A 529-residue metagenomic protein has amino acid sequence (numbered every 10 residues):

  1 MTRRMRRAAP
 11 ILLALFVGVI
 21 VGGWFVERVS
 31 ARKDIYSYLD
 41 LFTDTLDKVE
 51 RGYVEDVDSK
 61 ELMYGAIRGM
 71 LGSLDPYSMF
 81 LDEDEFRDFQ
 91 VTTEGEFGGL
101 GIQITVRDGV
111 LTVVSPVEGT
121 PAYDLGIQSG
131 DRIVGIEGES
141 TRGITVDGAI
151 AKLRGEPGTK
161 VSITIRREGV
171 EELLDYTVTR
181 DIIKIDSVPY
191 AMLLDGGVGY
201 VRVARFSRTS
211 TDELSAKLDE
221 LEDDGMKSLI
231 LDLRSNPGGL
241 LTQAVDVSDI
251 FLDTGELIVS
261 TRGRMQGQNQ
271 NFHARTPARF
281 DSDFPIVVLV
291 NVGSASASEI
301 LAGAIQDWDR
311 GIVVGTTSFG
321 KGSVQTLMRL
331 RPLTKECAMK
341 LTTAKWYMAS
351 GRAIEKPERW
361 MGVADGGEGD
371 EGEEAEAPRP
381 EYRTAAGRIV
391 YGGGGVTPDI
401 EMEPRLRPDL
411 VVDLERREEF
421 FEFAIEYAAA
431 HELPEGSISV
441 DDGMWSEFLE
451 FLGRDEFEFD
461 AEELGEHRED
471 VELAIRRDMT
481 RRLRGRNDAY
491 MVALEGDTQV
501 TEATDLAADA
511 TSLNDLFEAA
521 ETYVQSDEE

Functional and structural regions predicted by a protein language model:
M1-R6: Short, Lys/Arg-rich N-terminal segment immediately upstream of the first membrane anchor
A9-W24: Hydrophobic membrane-insertion alpha-helices, especially the h-region of bacterial N-terminal signal peptides
E27-Y38, E50-S59, T112-S115, T120-S129 (+2 more regions): Cleft-lining beta-strand/loop regions that shape enzyme active-site pockets
I35-D44, E50-Y64, D75, E419-E422: N-terminal targeting/tethering segments
L46-E55, I67-M79, E94, G135-G138 (+13 more regions): Sec-exported extracytoplasmic/periplasmic mature domains
Y53-V114, G158-Y190, V259, L494-D505 (+1 more regions): Extended, small/polar residue-biased N-terminal targeting/export presequences and adjacent propeptide/linker tracts
S298-A302, T334, L341, W346-G366 (+1 more regions): Functional cores that coordinate and move charged inorganic groups
A353-E529: Conserved functional hotspot residues or short segments at active or partner-binding sites across diverse domains
